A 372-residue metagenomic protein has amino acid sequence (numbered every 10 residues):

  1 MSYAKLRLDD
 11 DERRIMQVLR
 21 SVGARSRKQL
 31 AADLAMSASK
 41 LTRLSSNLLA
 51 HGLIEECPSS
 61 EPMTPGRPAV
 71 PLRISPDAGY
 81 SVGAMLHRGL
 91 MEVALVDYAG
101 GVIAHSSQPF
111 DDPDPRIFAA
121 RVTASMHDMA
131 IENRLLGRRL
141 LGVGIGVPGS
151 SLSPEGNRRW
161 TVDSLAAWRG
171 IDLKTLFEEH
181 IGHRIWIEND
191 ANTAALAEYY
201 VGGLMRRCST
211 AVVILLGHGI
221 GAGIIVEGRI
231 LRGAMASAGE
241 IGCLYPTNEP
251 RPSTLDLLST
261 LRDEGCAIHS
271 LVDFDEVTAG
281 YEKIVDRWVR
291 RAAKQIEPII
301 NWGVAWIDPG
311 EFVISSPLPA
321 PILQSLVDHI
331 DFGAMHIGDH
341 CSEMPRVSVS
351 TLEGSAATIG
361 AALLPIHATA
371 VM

Functional and structural regions predicted by a protein language model:
M1-S107, P113-L136, P246-M372: ATP-binding/phosphotransfer module of carbohydrate and carboxylate kinases, centering on a glycine-rich
S60, P148-S151, G217-G219, L318-P319: Short glycine-rich anion-binding loops that position phosphate/pyrophosphate groups of nucleotides and phosphorylated
V70, M91, L141-V143, I220-A222 (+3 more regions): Change "...and in nucleic-acid phosphodiester-cleaving endonucleases..." to "...and in nucleic-acid processing enzymes
P71, S81-M85, L140-G144, A211-L215 (+1 more regions): Short glycine-aspartate micro-motif
V102, S106-T210, L323-M335: Glycine-rich phosphate-binding loop and adjoining helix at the ATP-binding site of ATP-dependent phosphoryl-transfer
H105-S107, D114-F118, W168-R169, L173-A191 (+1 more regions): Glycine/GP-enriched mid-protein hinge/lid loop-to-helix segment characteristic of carbohydrate kinases
